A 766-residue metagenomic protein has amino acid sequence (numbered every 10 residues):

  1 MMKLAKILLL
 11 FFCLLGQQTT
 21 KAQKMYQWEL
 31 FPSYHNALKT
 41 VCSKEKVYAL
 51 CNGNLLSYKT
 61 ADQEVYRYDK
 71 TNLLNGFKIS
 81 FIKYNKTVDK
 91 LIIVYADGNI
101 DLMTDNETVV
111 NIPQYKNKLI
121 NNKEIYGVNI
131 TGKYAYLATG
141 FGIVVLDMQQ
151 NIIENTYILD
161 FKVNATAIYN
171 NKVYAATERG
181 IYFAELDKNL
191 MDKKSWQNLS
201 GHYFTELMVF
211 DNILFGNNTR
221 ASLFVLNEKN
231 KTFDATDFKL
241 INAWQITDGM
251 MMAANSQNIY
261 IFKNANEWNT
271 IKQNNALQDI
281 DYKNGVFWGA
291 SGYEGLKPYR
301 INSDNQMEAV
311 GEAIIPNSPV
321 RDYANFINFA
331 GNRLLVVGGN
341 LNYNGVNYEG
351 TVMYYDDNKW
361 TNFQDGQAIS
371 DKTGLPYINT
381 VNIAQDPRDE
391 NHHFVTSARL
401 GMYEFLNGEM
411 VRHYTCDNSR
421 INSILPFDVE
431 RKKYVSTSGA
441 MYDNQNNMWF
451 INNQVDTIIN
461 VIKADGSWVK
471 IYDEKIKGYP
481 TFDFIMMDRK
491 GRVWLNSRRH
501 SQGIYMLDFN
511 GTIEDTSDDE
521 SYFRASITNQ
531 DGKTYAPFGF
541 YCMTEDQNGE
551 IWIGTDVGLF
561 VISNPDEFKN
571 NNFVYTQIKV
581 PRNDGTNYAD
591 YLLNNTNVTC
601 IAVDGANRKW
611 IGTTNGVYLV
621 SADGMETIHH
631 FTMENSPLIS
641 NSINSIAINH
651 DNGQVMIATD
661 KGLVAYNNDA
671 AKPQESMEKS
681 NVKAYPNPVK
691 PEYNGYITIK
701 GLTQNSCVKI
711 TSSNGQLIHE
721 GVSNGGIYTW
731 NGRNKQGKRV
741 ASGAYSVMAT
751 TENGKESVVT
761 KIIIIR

Functional and structural regions predicted by a protein language model:
M1-Q27, R766: Bacterial Sec-dependent N-terminal signal peptides
A22-V682, L717: Carboxylate-rich, polar loop motifs that coordinate divalent cations or form catalytic acidic clusters
K70, S723-G754: Short, surface-exposed loop/turn motifs with a glycine/proline- and acidic-biased composition
N668, K700-L702, T750: Residue-level recognition of strand-loop junctions within catalytic nucleotide-signaling folds
S676-K709, I727-W730: Glycine-centered coil/turn sites that cap beta-strands in beta-rich domains
C707-I718, Y745: Short, glycine-anchored, charge-dense loop/turn motifs used at functional sites
S757-I762: Edge beta-strands of extracellular beta-sandwich domains
